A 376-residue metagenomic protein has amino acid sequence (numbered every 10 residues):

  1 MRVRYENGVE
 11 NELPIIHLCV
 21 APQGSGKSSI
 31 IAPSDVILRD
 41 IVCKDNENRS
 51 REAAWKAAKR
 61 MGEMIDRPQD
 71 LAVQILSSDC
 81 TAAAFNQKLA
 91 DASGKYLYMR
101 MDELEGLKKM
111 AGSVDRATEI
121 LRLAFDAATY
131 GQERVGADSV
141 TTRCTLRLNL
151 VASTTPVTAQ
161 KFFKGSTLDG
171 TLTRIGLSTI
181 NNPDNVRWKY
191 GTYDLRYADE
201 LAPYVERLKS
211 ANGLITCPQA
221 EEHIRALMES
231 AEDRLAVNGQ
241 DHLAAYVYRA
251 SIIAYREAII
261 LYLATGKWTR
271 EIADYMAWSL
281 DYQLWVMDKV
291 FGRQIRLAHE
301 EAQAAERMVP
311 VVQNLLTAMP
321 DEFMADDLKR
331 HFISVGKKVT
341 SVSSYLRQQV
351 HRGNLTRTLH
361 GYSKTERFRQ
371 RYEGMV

Functional and structural regions predicted by a protein language model:
M1-V376: Phosphate-handling catalytic cores of nucleic-acid transaction enzymes
